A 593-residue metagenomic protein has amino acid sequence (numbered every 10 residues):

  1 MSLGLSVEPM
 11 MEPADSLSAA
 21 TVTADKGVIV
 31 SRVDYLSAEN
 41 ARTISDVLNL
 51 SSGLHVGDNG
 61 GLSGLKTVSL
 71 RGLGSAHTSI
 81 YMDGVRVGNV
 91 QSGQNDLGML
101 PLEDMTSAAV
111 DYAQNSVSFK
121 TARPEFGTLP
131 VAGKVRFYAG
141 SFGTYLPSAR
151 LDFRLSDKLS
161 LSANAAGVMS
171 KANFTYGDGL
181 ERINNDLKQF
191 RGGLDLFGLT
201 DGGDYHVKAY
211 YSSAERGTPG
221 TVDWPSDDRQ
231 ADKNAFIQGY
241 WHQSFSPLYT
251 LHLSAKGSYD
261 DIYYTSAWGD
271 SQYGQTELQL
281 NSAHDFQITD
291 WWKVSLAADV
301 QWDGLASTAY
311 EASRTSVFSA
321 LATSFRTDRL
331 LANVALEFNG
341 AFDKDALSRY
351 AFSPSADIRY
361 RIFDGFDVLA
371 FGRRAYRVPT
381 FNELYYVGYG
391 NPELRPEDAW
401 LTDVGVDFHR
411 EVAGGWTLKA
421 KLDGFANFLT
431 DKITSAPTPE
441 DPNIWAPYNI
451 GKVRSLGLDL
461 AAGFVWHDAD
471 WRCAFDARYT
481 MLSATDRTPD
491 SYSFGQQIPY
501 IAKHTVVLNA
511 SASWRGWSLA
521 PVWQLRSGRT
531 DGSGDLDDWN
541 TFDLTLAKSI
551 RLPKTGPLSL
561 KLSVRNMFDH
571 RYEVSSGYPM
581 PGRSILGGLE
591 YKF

Functional and structural regions predicted by a protein language model:
V7, M99-R136: A beta-strand signature from Gram-negative outer-membrane beta-barrel systems, especially the internal plug domain
A14-V47, T67: N-terminal periplasmic "start-of-domain" segments of outer-membrane beta-barrel proteins
S45-V85: Extracytoplasmic beta-strand/coil segments of soluble accessory domains associated with Gram-negative outer-membrane
S170-G192, L199-Q279, L305-A306, E311: Flexible loop and strand-edge segments within Gram-negative outer membrane beta-barrel domains
H252-Y264, R361, L369, E397-L456 (+2 more regions): Membrane-embedded beta-barrel scaffold of Gram-negative outer-membrane proteins
T289-A297, W302-N427, N509: Structural signature of Gram-negative outer-membrane beta-barrels, strongest in the C-terminal barrel of TonB-dependent
R329, A426-F428, Y448-T530, S559 (+1 more regions): Gram-negative outer-membrane beta-barrel transporters
T530, L536, L546-F593: C-terminal beta-signal and adjacent terminal beta-strands/loops of Gram-negative outer-membrane beta-barrel proteins
